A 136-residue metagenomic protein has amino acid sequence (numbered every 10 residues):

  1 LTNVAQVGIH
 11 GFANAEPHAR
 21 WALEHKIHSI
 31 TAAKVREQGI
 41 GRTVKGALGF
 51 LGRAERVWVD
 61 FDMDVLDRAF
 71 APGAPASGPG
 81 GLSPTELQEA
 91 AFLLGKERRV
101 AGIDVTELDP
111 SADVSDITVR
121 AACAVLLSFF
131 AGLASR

Functional and structural regions predicted by a protein language model:
L1, A13-A15, T31, S83: General structural signal for secondary-structure boundaries
L1-N3, V7, E97-R98: Active-site histidine-anchored catalytic micro-motif
A5-H10, T31-V35: Flexible, glycine/proline-enriched loop segments at strand-loop-helix junctions that form or flank small-ligand binding
H10-A13, M63-V65: Glycine-rich beta-alpha junction loops
F12-E24: Short, glycine/polar-rich helix-capping loops at beta-to-alpha or helix-loop-helix junctions that flank or form
W21-R136: Catalytic cores of soluble, metal-dependent hydrolases
